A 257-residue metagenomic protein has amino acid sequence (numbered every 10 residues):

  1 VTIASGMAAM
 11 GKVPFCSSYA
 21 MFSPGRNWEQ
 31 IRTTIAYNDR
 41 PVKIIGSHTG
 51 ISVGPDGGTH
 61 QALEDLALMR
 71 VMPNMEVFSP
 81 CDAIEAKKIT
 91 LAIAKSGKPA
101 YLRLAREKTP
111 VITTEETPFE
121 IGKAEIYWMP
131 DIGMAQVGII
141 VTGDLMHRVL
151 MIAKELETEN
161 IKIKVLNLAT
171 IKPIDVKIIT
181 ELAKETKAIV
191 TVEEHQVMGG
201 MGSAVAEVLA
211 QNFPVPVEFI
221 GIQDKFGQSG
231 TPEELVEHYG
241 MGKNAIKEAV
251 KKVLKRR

Functional and structural regions predicted by a protein language model:
V1, P24, A83-A86, T170-D175: Short acidic loop-to-helix transition motifs that present clustered carboxylates
V1-M7: Short intrinsically disordered, low-complexity coil segments enriched in acidic
G6, T33-T34, A92, E155 (+2 more regions): A generic secondary-structure signal
M7-G138, H147: Conserved thiamine diphosphate
V53, A105-R257: Thiamine diphosphate
